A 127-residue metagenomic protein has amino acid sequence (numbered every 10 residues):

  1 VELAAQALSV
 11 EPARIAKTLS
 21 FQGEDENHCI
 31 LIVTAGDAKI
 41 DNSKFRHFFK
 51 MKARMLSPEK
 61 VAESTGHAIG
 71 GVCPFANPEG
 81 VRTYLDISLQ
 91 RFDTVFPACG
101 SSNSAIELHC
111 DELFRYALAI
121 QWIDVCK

Functional and structural regions predicted by a protein language model:
V1-K127: Extended, low-hydrophobicity, polar/charged segments
